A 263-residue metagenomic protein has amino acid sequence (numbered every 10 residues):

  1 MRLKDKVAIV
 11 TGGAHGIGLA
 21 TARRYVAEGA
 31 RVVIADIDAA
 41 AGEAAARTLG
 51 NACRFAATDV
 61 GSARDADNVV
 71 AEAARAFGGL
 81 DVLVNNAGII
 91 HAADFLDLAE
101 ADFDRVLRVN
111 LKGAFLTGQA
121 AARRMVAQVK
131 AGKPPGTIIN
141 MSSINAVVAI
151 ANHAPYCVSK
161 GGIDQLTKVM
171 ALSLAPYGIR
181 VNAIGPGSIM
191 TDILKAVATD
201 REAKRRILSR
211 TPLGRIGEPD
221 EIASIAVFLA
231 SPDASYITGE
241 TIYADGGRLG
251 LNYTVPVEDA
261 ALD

Functional and structural regions predicted by a protein language model:
G79, V84, A175, R180 (+1 more regions): Short, small/polar-rich loop/turn modules that mediate ligand/substrate recognition or access, typified
D94-F95, A99-L107, I207: Substrate-binding pocket helix/loop in short-chain dehydrogenase/reductase
G118, S159, T167: Active-site helix of classical SDR
R123, L172-P176, S235: Alpha-helical segment proximal to the catalytic Tyr-Lys
S143: Residue(s) in the substrate-gating loop at a strand-loop-helix junction that position the organic substrate next
A183, E202-D233, I237, G246: C-terminal helical subdomain
T238-D263: Short C-terminal tail/terminal secondary-structure segment of NAD(P)H-dependent dehydrogenase/reductase domains
